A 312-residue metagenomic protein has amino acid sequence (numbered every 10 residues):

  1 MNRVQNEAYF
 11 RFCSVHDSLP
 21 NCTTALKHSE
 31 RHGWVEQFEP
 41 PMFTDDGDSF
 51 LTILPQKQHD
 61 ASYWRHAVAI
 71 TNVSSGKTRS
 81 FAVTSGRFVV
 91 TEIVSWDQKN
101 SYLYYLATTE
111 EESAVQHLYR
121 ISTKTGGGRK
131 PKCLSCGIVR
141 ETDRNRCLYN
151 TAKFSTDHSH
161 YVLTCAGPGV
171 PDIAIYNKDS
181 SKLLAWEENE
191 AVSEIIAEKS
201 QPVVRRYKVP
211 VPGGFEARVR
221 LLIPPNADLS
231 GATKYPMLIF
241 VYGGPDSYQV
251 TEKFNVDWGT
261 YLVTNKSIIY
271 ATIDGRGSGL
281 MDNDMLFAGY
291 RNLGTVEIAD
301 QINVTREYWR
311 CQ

Functional and structural regions predicted by a protein language model:
M1-F12, S29-E36, I53-V68, T84-V90 (+4 more regions): A flexible loop/linker signature enriched in serine peptidases of the S9 family
Q5, G76, G214-E216: Coil-to-beta-strand transition motifs
C13-E39, P55-K57, I70-K99, T108-E110 (+2 more regions): Multi-bladed beta-propeller domains
C13-H16, H28, P41, I53-L54 (+10 more regions): Generic, well-ordered alpha-helical scaffold segments in large soluble proteins
P41-S49, S95-S101, A152-S159: Blade-terminus and WD-like Trp-Asp/Gly-His loop motifs, strongest in beta-propeller folds
D46, A67-T71: Long, positively charged, glycine-interspersed low-complexity recognition regions
C133-Q312: Serine-hydrolase catalytic core recognition
